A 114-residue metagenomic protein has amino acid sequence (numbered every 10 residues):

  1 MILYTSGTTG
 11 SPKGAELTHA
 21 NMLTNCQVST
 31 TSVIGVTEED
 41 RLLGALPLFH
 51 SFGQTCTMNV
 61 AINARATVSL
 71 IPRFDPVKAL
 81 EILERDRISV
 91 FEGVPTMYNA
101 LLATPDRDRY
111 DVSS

Functional and structural regions predicted by a protein language model:
M1-Q27: Conserved AMP-binding A3 loop
T5, R73, P95: Short secondary-structure boundary segments
G10-E16, G53-C56, L102: Flexible, glycine/small-residue catalytic loop immediately N-terminal to the helix bearing the conserved Tyr-Lys
S11-G14, S69-R73, S89-F91, R109-S113: Conserved ATP-binding loop and adjacent catalytic segment of the adenylate-forming AMP-binding
P12-G14, P47, A61, P76 (+1 more regions): Proline-centered helix-kink/hinge sites
L23-R41, F49-V90, T104-P105: Conserved AMP-binding/adenylation subdomain of ANL enzymes
F49, V77, P95-S114: Adenylate-forming
